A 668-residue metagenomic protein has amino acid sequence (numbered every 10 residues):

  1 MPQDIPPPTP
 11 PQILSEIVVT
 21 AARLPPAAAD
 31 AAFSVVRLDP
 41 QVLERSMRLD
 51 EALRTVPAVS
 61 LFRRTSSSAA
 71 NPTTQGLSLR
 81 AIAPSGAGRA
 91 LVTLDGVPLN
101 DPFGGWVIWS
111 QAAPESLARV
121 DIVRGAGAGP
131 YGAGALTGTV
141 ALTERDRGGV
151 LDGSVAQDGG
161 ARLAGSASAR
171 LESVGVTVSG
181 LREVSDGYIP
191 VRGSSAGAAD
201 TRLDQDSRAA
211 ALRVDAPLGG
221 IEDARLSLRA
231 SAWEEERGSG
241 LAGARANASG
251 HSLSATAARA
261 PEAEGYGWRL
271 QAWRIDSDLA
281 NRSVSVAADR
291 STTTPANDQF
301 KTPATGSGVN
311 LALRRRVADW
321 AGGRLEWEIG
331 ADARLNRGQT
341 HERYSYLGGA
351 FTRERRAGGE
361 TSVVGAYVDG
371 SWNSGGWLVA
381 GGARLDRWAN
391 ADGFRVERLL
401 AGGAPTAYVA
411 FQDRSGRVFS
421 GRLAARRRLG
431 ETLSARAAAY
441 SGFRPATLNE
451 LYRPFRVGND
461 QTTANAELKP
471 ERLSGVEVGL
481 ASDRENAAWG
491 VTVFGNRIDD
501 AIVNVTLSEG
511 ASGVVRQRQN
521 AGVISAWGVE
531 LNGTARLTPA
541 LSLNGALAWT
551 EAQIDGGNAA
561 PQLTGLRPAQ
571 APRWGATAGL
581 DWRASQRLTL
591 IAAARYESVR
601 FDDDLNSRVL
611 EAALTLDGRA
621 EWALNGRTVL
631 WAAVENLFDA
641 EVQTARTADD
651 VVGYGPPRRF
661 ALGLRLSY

Functional and structural regions predicted by a protein language model:
S15-S46, N71-G76: N-terminal periplasmic "start-of-domain" segments of outer-membrane beta-barrel proteins
D50-V97: Extracytoplasmic beta-strand/coil segments of soluble accessory domains associated with Gram-negative outer-membrane
V97-R124, L142: Short acidic/polar hinge/loop motifs at secondary-structure boundaries that mediate gating or recognition
A128-G129, A141, R147-S154, S166-H251 (+1 more regions): Periplasmic-side early beta-strands and strand-to-turn transitions of outer-membrane beta-barrels
S168, D215-A216, T302, W372 (+6 more regions): Conserved C-terminal beta-signal and adjacent last beta-strands/turns of outer-membrane beta-barrel proteins
E234, D276-A280, R337-Y346, A389-P405 (+5 more regions): Surface-exposed extracellular loop regions of Gram-negative outer-membrane beta-barrel proteins, predominantly
G243-E262, D298-G306, G358-V363, V409-A424 (+7 more regions): Outer-membrane beta-barrel signature, preferentially recognizing the C-terminal barrel domain of Gram-negative
R315, N373-V379, A488, F494-I498 (+2 more regions): Gram-negative outer-membrane beta-barrel transporters
